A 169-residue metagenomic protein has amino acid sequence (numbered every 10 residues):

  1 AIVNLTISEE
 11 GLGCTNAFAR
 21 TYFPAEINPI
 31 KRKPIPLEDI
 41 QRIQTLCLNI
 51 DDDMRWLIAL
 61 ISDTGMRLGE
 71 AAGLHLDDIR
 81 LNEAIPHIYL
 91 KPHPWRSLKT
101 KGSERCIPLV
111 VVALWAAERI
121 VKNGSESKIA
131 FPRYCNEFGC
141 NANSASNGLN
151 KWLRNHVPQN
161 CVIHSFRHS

Functional and structural regions predicted by a protein language model:
A1-N4, I50, F138-S144, N160-S165: N-terminal core-binding DNA-recognition domain of tyrosine site-specific recombinases/integrases
A1-S8, T21, L109: Non-catalytic DNA-binding core/recognition domains of DNA-processing enzymes
I7-A17, R80-L81, I120-G124: Proline-centered turn/helix-capping motifs that create local helix->coil transitions or kinks
G13-L74: Basic, Lys/Arg- and aromatic-enriched nucleic-acid-binding interface segment
R20-F23, G73-E118: Conserved tyrosine-mediated DNA breakage-rejoining catalytic core shared by Y-recombinases
I40, D53-R55, A142, S146 (+1 more regions): Short, leucine-enriched amphipathic alpha-helices that occur as contiguous helical runs
A59, D63, E70, G148-K151 (+1 more regions): C-terminal catalytic core of tyrosine-transesterase DNA break-rejoin enzymes
H93-P94, V110-N160: Active-site/catalytic core of tyrosine-dependent DNA strand-transfer enzymes
